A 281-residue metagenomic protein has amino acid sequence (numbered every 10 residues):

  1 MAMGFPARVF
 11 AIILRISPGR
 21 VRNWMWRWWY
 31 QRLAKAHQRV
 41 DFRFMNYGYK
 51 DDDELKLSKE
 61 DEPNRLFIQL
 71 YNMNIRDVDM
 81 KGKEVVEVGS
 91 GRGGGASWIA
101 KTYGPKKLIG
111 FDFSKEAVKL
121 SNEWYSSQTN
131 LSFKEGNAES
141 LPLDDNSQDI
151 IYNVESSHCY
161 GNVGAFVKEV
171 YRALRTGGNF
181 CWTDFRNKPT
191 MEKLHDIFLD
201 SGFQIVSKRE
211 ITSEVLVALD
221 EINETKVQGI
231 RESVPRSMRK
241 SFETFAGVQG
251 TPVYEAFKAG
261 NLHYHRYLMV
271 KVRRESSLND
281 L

Functional and structural regions predicted by a protein language model:
M1-F42: N-terminal auxiliary segments of SAM/dcSAM-dependent transferases
N64-K81: Conserved alpha-helix/loop element of class I SAM-dependent methyltransferases that forms part of the SAM/SAH-binding
R92-Y103: Conserved SAM-binding loop of SAM-dependent methyltransferases across substrates and taxa, primarily the Class I
S114: Conserved SAM/SAH-binding beta-strand->alpha-helix loop
S127-E139: Conserved SAM-binding strand-loop segment of SAM-dependent methyltransferases
E139-I151: A short acidic, Gly/Pro-enriched loop at the edge of an enzyme's catalytic core that lines a small-molecule cofactor
G164-T176: A short glycine-rich, Lys/Arg-flanked "PGG" loop and its adjoining helix->strand segment in the class I
G178-D184: Conserved beta-strand signature within the Rossmann-like core of class I S-adenosyl-L-methionine
